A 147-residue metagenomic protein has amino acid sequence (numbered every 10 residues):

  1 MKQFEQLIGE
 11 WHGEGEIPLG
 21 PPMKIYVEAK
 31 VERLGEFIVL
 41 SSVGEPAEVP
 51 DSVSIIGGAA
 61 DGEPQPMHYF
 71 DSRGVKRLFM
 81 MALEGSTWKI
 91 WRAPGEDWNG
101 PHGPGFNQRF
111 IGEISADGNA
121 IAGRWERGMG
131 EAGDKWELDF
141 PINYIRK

Functional and structural regions predicted by a protein language model:
M1-E10: N-terminal helix-cap/turn-to-beta initiation motif at the start of protein domains
G13-R109: Central antiparallel beta-sheet cores of small beta-barrel/beta-sandwich binding domains
E28-E32, E113-A116, Y144-R146: Aromatic-rich beta-strand edge motifs centered on tyrosine
A93-G95, D117, R124-E126: Short, loop-centered acidic/histidine patches that primarily coordinate divalent metals
R109-I114, A122: Well-ordered alpha/beta subsegment
A120, R124-K147: Edge beta-strand at a domain terminus
